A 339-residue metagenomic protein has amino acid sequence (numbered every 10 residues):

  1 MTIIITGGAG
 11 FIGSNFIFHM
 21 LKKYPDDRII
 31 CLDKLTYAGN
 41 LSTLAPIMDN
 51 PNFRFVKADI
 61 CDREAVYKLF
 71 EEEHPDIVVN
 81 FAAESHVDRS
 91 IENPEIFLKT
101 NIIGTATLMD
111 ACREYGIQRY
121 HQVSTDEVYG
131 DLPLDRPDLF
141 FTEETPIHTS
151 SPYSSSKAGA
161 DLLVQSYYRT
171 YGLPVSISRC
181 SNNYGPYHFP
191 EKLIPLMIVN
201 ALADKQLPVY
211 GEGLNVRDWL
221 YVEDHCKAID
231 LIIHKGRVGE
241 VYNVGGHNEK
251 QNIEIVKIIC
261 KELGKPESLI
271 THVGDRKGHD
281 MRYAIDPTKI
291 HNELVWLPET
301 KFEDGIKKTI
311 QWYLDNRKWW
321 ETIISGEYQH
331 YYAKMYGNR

Functional and structural regions predicted by a protein language model:
M1-N183, K308, Y313-N316, T322 (+1 more regions): N-terminal Rossmann-like NAD(P)+-binding domain of SDR-like oxidoreductases, especially those catalyzing
I3, I29, A58, P195 (+1 more regions): C-terminal substrate-binding subdomain of Rossmann-fold SDR/epimerase-dehydratase oxidoreductases
I12, A38-G39, E64, H188 (+2 more regions): Residues that form or flank phosphate/diphosphate-binding pockets in enzymes that use nucleotide phosphates
L41-L44, L132-D135, H188-E191, I255-V256 (+1 more regions): Short aromatic-enriched loop/helix-cap "lid" or pocket-rim segments at secondary-structure transitions that line
I47, D135-R136, P190-I198, G274: A glycine/serine/threonine-rich, flexible loop-to-helix segment that serves as the NAD(P) cofactor-binding "lid"
A65, I96, I103, F189-L193 (+2 more regions): Residue-level recognition of oxygen-bearing side chains
P137, T149-S156, P186, P190-I194 (+1 more regions): The catalytic Tyr-centered alpha-helix of NAD(P)H-dependent dehydrogenases
G159, L163, Y167, M197 (+2 more regions): Hydrophobic alpha-helix immediately C-terminal to the catalytic Tyr-X-X-X-Lys motif of short-chain
